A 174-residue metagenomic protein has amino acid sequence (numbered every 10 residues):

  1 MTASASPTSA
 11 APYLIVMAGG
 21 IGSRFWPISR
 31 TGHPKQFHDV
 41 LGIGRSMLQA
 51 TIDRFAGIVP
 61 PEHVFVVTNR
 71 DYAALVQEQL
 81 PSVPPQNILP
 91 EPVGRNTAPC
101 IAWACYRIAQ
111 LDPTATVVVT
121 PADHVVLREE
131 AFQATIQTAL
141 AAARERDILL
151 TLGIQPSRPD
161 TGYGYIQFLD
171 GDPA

Functional and structural regions predicted by a protein language model:
T2-V16, R24-T31, L41-P121, L127-Q133 (+1 more regions): Conserved N-terminal catalytic core of the sugar/cofactor nucleotidyltransferase
I15-A18, R158-D160: Short glycine- and Lys/Arg-enriched binding-loop motifs that mark or flank ligand-binding interfaces
E129-A174: Conserved core of the sugar-phosphate nucleotidyltransferase
